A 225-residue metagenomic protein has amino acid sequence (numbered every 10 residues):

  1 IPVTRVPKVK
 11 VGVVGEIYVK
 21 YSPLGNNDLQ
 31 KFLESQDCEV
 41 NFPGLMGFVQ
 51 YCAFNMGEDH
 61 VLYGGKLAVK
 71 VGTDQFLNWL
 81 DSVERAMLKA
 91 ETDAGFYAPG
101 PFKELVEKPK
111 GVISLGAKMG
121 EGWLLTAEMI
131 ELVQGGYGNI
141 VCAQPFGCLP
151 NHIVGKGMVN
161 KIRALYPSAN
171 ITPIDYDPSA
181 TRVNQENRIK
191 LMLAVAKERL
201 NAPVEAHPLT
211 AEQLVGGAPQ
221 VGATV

Functional and structural regions predicted by a protein language model:
I1-V225: An N-terminal assembly and electron-transfer interface module characteristic of large anaerobic redox and radical
